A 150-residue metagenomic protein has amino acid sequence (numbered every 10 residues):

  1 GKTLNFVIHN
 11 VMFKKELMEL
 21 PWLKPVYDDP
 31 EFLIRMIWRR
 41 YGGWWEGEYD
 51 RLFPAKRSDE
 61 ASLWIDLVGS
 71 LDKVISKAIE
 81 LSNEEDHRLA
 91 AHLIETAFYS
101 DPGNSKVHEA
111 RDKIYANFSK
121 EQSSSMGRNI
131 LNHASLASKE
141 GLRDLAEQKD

Functional and structural regions predicted by a protein language model:
G1-D150: Accessory terminal helices/loops
